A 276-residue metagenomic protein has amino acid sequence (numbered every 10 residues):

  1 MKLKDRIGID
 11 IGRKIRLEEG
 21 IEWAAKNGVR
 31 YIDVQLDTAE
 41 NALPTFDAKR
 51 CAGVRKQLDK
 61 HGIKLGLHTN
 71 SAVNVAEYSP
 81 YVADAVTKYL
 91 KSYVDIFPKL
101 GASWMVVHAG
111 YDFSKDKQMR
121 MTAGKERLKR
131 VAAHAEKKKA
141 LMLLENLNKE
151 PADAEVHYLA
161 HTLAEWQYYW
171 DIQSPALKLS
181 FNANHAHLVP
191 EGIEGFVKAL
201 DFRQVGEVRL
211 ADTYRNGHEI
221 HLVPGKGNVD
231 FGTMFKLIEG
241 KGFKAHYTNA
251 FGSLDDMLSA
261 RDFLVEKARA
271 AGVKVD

Functional and structural regions predicted by a protein language model:
M1-A102, S174-L177, L210, V265-D276: N-terminal pre-domain/capping segments
M1-R6, E18-K26, G101, L163-D276: Histidine-acidic metal/acid-base catalytic patches
I9, V75, E155, I220 (+1 more regions): Generic anion/oxyanion-binding catalytic loop in active/binding sites
R13-I15, L36-T38, S71-V73, A109-F113 (+4 more regions): Active-site-proximal loop/turn and secondary-structure-junction residues that shape catalytic pockets, frequently
I15, Q57-I63, A76-K178, L188: Active-site acidic/histidine proton-transfer and metal-coordination neighborhood in alpha/beta enzyme cores
N41-T45, A152-A160, I220-L222: Short, flexible/disordered intra-domain loops and linkers
A48-G62, R127-H134, G195-F196, D230-L237: Catalytic-core regions built around general acid/base machinery
